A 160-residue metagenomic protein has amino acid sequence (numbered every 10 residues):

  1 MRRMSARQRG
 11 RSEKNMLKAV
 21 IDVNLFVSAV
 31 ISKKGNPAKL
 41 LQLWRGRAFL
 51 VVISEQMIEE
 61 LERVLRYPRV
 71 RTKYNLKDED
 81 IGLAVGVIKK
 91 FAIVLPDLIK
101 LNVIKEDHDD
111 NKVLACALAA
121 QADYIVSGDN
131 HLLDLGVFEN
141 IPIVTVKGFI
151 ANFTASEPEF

Functional and structural regions predicted by a protein language model:
M1-I53: Short, well-structured N-terminal submotif of metal-dependent ribonuclease cores
R2-R7, A120-V126, N130-F160: Acidic, PIN/NYN-like endoribonuclease modules and their adjacent C-terminal/linker elements
V23, E55-Q56, G128-N130: Short secondary-structure boundary segments
A29-V30, V64, K73, L135 (+1 more regions): Residues that scaffold the ATP/ADP-binding catalytic core of kinase and kinase-like folds
G35, V52, E79, I104 (+1 more regions): Residues at secondary-structure transition points
L43, C116, L135: Hydrophobic/aromatic ligand-binding patch that stacks against planar heteroaromatic rings of cofactors or nucleotides
L43-K100: PIN-domain endoribonuclease scaffold, especially VapC-family toxins
K90-Y124: Active-site neighborhoods of divalent-metal-dependent phosphate/nucleic-acid chemistry enzymes
